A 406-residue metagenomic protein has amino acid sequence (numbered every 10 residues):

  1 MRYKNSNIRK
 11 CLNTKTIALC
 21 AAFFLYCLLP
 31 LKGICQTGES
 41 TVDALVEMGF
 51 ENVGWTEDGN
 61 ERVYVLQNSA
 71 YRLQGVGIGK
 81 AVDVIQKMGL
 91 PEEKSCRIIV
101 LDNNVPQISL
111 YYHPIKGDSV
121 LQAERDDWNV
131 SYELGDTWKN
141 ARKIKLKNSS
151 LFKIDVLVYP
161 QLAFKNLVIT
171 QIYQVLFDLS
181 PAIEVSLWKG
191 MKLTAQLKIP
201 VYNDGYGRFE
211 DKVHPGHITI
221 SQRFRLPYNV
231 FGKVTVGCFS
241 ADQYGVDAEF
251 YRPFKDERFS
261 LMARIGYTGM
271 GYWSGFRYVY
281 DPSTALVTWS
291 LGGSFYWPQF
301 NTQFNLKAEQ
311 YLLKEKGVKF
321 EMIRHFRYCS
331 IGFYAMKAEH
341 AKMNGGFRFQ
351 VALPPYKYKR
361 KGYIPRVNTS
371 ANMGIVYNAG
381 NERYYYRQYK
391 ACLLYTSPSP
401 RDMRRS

Functional and structural regions predicted by a protein language model:
C20-P30: Bacterial N-terminal signal peptides
Q36-T219, P282: Outer-membrane beta-barrel initiation region
V65-N68, V156-V168, L193-V201, P227-F239 (+3 more regions): Transmembrane beta-strand segments that form the barrel wall of outer-membrane beta-barrel proteins
Q122-I154, Y358-L393: Outer-membrane beta-barrel biogenesis signature
I144-D155, S186-L193, R225-F231, K255-S260 (+3 more regions): Short loop/turn motifs that connect adjacent beta-strands in outer-membrane beta-barrel proteins
F177-L187, V213-L226, G245-I265, V287-W297 (+2 more regions): Feature captures outer-membrane beta-barrel proteins of Gram-negative bacteria and organelles
V201-D211, R264-Y296, K307-K319, G332-Y389: Outer-membrane beta-barrel translocator/channel fold
Y395-S406: Single conserved hydrophobic/aromatic residue that forms the stacking wall/gate of nucleotide- or nucleobase-binding
